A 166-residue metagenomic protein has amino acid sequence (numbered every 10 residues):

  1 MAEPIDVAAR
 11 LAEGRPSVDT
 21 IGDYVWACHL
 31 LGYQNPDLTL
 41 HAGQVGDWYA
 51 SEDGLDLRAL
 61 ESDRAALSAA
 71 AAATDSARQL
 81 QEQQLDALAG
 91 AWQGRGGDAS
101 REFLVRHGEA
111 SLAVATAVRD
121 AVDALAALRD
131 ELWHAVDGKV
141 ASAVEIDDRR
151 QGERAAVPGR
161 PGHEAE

Functional and structural regions predicted by a protein language model:
M1-E166: Pro/Thr/Gly/Ala/Ser-biased low-complexity repeat segments characteristic of mycobacterial PE/PPE/PE-PGRS proteins
